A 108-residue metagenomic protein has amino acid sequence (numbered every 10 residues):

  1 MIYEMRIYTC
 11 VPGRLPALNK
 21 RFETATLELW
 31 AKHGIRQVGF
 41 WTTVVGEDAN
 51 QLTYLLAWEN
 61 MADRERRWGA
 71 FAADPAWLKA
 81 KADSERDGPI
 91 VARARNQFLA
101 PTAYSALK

Functional and structural regions predicted by a protein language model:
Y3, C10, A31, I35 (+2 more regions): Long, low-complexity, Ser/Thr/Gly/Pro-rich intrinsically disordered segments that act as flexible linkers and assembly
I7-T9, L55-A57: Short hydrophobic/aromatic beta-strand micro-patches that form the beta-sheet surface supporting nucleotide- or nucleic
P12-R14: Short, acidic/polar linear motifs in exposed loop/turn regions
P16-V38, A57-Q97: An amphipathic, aromatic/His-enriched active-site/gating alpha helix that lines ligand/cofactor pockets
W41: Surface loop/turn signatures of beta-propeller and other carbohydrate-active proteins
